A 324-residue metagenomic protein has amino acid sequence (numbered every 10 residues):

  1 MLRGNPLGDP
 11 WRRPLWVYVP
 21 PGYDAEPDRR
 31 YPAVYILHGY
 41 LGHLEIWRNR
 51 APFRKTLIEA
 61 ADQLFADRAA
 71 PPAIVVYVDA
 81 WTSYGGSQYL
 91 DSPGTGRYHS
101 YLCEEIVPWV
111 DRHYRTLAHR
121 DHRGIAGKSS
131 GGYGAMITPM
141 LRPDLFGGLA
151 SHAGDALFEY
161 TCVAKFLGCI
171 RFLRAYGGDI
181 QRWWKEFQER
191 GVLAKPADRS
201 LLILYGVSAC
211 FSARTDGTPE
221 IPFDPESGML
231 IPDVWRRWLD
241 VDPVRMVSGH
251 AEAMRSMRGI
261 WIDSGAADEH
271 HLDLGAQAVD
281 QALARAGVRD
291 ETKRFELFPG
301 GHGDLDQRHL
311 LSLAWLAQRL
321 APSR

Functional and structural regions predicted by a protein language model:
M1-R324: Non-catalytic cap/lid and distal C-terminal segments of serine-dependent acyl enzymes
